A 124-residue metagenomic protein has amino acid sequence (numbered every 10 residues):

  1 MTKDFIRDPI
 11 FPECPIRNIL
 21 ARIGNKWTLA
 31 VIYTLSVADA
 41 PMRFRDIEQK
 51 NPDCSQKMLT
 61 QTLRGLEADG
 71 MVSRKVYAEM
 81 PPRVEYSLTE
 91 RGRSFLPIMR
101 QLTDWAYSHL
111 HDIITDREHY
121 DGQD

Functional and structural regions predicted by a protein language model:
M1-I23, D124: N-terminal leader segment of winged-helix/HTH proteins
M1-P9, T34-L35, M71, I98: Short, contiguous, well-ordered secondary-structure segments
T2, P97-D124: Amphipathic alpha-helical dimerization/coiled-coil segments that flank or bridge DNA-binding/regulatory modules
C14-M58: N-terminal helix-turn-helix DNA-binding core of bacterial DNA-binding proteins
R45-Y77, P81: Canonical helix-turn-helix DNA-binding module
E79-Q101: Basic, amphipathic "hinge/linker" alpha-helix immediately C-terminal to the N-terminal HTH DNA-binding motif
